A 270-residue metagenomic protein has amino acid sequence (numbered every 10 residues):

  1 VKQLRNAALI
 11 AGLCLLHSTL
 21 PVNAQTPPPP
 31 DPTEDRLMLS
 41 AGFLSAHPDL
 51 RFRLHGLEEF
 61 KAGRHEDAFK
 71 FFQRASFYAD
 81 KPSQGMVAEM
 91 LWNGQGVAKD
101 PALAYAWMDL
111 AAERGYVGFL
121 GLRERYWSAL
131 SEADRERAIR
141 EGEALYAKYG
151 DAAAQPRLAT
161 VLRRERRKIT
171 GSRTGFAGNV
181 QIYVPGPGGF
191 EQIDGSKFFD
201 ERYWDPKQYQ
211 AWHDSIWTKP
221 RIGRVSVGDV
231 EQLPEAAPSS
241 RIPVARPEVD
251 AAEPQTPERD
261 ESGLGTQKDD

Functional and structural regions predicted by a protein language model:
A7-S18: Bacterial N-terminal signal peptides
L20-A24: Sec/Tat signal peptide C-region and signal peptidase I cleavage site
Q25-L39, L50, L120, L130-P257 (+1 more regions): Extracytoplasmic and endomembrane cell-envelope/extracellular-matrix remodeling and assembly machinery
L44-F52, E58-H65, F77-Q84, N93-Q95 (+3 more regions): Short helix-capping/linker turns of helical repeat alpha-solenoids
